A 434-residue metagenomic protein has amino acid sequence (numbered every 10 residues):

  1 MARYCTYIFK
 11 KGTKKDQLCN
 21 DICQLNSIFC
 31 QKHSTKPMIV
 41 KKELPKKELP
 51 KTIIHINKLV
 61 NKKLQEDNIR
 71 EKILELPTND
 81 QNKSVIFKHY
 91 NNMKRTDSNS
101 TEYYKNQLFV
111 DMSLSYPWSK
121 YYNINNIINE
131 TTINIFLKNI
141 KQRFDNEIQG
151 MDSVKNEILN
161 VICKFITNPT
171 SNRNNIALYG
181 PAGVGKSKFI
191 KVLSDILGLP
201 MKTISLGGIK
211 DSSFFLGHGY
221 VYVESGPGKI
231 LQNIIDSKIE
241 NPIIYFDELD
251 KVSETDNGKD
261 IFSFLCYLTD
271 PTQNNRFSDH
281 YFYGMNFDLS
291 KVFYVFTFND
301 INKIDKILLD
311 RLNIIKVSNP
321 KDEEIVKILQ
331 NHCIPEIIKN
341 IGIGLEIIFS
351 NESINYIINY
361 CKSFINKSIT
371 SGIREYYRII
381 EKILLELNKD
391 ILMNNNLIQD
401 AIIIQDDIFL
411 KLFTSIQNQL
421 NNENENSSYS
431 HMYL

Functional and structural regions predicted by a protein language model:
M1-E48, D300: Intrinsically disordered, low-complexity regulatory regions of eukaryotic proteins
E75-K83, K238, D300-D310, I314-R378 (+1 more regions): Conserved C-terminal "switch" segment of AAA+ ATPases
V85-Y122, E130-Y179: Pre-Walker A (pre-P-loop) alpha-helix and adjacent loop at the N terminus of AAA/AAA+ ATPase modules, a conserved
N172-L206, I235-D236: Walker A/P-loop
I196-G226, N233, E324: AAA+/P-loop NTPase substrate/partner-engagement loops
S237-N241, F277-T297, F349-E352: AAA+/SF3 P-loop NTPase mechanochemical coupling elements
E248-F287: Conserved catalytic/switch belt of AAA+ P-loop NTPases
R374, I379-L434: C-terminal engagement/docking regions of AAA+ P-loop ATPases
